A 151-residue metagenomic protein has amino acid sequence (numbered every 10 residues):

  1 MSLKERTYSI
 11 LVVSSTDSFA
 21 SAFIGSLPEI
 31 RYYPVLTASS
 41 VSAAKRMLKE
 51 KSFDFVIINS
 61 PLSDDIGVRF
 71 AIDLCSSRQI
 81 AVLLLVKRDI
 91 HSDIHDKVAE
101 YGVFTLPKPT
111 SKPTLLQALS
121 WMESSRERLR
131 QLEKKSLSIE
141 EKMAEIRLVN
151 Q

Functional and structural regions predicted by a protein language model:
R6, S125-Q151: CheY-like receiver
S14-L36: Two-component/phosphorelay signaling modules centered on CheY-like receiver
S15, L85-I90, K108-P109: Conserved active-site segment of CheY-like receiver
G25-E29, M47, K97: Alpha-helical interaction/dimerization surfaces of two-component signaling modules
V41, D54-R78, V86-I94: Conserved phosphotransfer microenvironments
A43-K45: Short alpha-helical segment
K97-L106: As written
T110-L119: C-terminal output helix
